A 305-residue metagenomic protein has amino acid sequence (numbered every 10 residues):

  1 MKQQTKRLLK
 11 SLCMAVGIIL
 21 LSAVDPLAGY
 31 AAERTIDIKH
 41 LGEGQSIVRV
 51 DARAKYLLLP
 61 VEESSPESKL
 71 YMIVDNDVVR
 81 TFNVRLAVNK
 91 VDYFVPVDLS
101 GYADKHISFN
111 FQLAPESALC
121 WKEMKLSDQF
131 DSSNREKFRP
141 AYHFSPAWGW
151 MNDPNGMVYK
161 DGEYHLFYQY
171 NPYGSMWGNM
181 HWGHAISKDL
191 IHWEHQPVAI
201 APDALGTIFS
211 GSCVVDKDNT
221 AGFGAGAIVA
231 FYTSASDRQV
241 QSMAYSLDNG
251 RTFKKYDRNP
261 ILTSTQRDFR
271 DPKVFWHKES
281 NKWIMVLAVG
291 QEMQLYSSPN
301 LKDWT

Functional and structural regions predicted by a protein language model:
M1-K2, D271: Intrinsically disordered, low-complexity regions enriched for glutamine and histidine
K2-C13: Bacterial N-terminal signal peptides that target proteins for export
C13-D25: Bacterial N-terminal signal peptides
D25-A31: Sec-dependent signal peptide cleavage junction
A32-P272, W276-T305: Beta-rich carbohydrate-recognition and catalytic domains
